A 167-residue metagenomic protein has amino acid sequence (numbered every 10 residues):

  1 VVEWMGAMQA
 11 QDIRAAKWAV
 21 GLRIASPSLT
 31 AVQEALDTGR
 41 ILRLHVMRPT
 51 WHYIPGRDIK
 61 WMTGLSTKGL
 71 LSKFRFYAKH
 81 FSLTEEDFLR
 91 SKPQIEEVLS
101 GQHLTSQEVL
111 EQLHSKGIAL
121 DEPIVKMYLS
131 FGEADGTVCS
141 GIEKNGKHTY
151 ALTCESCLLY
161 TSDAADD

Functional and structural regions predicted by a protein language model:
V1-D121: Phosphate-backbone binding and catalysis cores of DNA-processing enzymes
H45, G141-I142: Beta-hairpin "wing" of winged helix-turn-helix
G101, I124, I142, S162: Short, contiguous, pocket-lining structural segments that sit at or immediately flank catalytic/ligand-binding sites
A119-F131: Short amphipathic alpha-helical interaction segments
Y128, S140, K147-T149: Short beta-strand-centered interaction patches in the first periplasmic/extracellular domains of large envelope
D135-C139: Short, basic alpha-helical nucleic acid-contact segments in DNA-binding proteins and DNA transaction factors
K144-L159: Short, cationic-aromatic polyanion-contact patches
Y160-D167: Conserved small/polar residues in nucleotide/adenosyl-binding loops
